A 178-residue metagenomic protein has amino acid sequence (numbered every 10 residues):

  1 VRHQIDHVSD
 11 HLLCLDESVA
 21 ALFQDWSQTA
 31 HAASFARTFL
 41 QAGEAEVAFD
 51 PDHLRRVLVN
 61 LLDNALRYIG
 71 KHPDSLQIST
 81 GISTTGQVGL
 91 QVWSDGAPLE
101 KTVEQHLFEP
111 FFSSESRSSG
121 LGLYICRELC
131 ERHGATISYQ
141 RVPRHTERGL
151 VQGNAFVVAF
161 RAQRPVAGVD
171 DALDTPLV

Functional and structural regions predicted by a protein language model:
H3-V8, E46-F49: Conserved micro-motifs of the catalytic ATP-binding
L54-R55: A residue-level detector for a conserved hydrophobic packing site within the catalytic ATP-binding domain
V59-N60, N64: Conserved polar catalytic motif of the HATPase_c/GHKL fold
S75-G86: Short beta-strand/loop element within the Bergerat-fold HATPase_c
L99-F111: Short conserved segment of the HATPase_c
G122, C126: Short alpha-helical Gxxx[C/S/T] motif in the catalytic ATP-binding
